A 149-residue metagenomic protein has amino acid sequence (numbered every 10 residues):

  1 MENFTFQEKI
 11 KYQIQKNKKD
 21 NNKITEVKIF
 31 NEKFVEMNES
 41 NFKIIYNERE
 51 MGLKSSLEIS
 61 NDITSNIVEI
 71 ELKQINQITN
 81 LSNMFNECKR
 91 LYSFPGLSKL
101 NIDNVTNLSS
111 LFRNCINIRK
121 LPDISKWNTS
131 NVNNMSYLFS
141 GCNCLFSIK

Functional and structural regions predicted by a protein language model:
M1-K149: Negatively charged
